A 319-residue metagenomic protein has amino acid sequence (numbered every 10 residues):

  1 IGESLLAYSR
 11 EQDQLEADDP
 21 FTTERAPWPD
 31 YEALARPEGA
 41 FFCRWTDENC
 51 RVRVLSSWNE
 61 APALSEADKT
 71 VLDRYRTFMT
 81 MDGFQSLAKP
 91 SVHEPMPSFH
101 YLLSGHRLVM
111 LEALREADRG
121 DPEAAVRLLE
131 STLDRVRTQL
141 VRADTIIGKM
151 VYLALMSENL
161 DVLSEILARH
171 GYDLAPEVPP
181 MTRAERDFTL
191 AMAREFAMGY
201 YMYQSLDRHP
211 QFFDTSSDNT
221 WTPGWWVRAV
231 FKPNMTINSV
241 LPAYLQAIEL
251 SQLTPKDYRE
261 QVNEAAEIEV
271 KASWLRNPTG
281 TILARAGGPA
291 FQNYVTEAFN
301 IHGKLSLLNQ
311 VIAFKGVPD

Functional and structural regions predicted by a protein language model:
I1-D319: Short acidic linear motifs
